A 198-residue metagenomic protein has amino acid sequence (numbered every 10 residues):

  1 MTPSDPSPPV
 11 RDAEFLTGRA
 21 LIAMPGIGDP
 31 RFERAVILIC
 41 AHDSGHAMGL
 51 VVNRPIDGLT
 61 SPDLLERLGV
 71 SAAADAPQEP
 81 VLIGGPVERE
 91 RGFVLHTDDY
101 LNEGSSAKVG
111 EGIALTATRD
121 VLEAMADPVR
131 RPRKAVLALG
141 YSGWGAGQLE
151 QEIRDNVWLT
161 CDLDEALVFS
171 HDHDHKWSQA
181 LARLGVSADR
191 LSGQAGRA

Functional and structural regions predicted by a protein language model:
M1-L137, S142-A198: A short aromatic-anchored loop/beta-hairpin motif
